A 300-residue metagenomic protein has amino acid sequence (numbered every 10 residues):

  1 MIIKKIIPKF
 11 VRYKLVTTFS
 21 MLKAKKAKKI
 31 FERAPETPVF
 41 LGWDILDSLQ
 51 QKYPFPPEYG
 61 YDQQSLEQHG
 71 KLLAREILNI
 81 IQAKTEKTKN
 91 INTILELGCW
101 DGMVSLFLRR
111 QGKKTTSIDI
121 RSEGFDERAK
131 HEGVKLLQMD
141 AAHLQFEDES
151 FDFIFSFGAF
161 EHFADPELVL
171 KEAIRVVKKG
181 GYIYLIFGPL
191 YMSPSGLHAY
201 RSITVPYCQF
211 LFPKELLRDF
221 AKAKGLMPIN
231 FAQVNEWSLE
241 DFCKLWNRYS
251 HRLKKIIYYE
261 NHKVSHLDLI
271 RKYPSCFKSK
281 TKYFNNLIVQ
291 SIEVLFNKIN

Functional and structural regions predicted by a protein language model:
I2-H143, F153-F157, L287-I292: Conserved N-terminal segment of class I S-adenosyl-L-methionine
G102, F163-L168, P194: Short N-terminal helix/helix-N-cap motif within the alpha/beta-hydrolase-1
A129-K130, P194-A199, H266-R271: Short aromatic-enriched loop/helix-cap "lid" or pocket-rim segments at secondary-structure transitions that line
G158-H162: Short catalytic micro-motifs in class I SAM-dependent methyltransferases
E167-Y182: A short glycine-rich, Lys/Arg-flanked "PGG" loop and its adjoining helix->strand segment in the class I
Y182-E215: Conserved class I S-adenosyl-L-methionine
G225-D241: Acceptor-substrate binding/catalytic loop of class I
Y249-N300: C-terminal lobe and adjacent flexible extensions of AdoMet/dcAdoMet transferase-like proteins
